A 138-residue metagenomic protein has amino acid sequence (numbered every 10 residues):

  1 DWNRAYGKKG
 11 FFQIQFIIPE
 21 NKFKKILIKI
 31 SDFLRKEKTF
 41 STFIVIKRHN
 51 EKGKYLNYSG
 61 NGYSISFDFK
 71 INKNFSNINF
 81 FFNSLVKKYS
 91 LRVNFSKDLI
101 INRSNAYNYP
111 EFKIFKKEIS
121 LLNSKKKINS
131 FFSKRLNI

Functional and structural regions predicted by a protein language model:
D1-Y109: Substrate-recognition/cap regions that form aromatic- and gly/pro-loop-enriched pockets for small-molecule ligands
V93-I138: Activity-critical C-terminal alpha-helical subdomain
